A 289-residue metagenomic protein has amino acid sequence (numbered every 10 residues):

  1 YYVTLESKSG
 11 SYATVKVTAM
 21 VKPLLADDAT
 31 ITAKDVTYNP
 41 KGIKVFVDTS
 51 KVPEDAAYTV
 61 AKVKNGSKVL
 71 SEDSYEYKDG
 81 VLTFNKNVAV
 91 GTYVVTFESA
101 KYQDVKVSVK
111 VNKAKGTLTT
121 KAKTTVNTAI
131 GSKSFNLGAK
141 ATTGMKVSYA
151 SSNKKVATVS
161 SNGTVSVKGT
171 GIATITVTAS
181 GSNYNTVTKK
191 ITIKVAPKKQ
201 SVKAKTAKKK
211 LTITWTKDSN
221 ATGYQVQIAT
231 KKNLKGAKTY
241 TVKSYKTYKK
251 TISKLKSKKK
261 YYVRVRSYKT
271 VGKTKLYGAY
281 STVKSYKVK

Functional and structural regions predicted by a protein language model:
Y1-Y12, K16, M20-T37, K41-V81 (+1 more regions): Extracytoplasmic soluble-region selector
T37-K41, G131-K133, K205-T212, S244-K249: Ser/Thr- and Asn-enriched, surface-exposed coil loops between beta-strands
E54-T59, K217-A237: Solvent-exposed loop/turn segments flanking beta-strands in beta-repeat/beta-sandwich domains
A61-V63, A150-S152, Q227-K231, R264-Y268: Predominantly extracellular/luminal cell-surface or secreted proteins
A196-N220, T274-K289: Pro/Thr/Ser/Gly-rich low-complexity, intrinsically disordered linker/stalk tracts
W215, V226-I228, I252, V265-S267 (+1 more regions): Gram-positive cell-envelope targeting signals
Q225-K256: Recognizes extended acidic, P/S/T-rich segments that occur within or adjacent to Ig-like beta-sandwich modules
I252-K273: Beta-strand-rich modules
